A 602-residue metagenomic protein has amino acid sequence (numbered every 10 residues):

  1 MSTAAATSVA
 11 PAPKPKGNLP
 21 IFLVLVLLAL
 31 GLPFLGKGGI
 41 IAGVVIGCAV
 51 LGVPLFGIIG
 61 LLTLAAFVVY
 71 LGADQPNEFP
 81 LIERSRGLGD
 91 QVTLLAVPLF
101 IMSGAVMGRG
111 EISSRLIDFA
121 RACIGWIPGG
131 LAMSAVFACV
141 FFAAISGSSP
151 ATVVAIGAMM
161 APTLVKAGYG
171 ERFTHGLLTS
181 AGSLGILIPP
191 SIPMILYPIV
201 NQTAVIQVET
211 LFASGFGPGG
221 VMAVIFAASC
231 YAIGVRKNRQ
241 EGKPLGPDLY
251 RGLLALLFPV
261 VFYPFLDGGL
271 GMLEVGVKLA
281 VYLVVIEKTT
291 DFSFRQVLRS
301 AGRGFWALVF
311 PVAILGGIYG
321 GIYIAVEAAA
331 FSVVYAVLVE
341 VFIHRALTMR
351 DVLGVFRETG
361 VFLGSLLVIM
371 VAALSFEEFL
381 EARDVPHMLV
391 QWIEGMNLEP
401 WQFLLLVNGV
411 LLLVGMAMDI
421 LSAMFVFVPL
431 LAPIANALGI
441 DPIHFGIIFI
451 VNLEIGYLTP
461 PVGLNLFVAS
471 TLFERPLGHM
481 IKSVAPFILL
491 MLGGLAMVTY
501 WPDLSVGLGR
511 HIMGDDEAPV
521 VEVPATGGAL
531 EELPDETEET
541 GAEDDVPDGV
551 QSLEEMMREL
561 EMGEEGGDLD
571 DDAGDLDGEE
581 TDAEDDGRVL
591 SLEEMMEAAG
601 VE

Functional and structural regions predicted by a protein language model:
S2-E602: Alpha-helical transmembrane segments of multi-pass membrane transport proteins
